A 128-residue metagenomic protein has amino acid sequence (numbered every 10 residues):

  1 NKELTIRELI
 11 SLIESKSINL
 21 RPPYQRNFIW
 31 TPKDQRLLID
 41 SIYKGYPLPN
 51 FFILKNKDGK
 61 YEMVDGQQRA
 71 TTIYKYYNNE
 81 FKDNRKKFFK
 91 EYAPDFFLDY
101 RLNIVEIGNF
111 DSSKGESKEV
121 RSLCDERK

Functional and structural regions predicted by a protein language model:
N1-L9, I18-K128: Basic- and aromatic-enriched surface patches that contact anionic nucleotides/nucleic acids
